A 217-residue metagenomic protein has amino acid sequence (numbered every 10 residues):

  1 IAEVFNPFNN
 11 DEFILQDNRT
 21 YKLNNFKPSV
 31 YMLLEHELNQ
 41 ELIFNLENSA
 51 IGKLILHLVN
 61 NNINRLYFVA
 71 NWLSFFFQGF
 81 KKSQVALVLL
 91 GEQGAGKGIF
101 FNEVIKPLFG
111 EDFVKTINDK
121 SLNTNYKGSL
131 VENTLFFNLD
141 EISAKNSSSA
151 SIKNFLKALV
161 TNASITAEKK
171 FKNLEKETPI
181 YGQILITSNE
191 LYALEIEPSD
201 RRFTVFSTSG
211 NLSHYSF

Functional and structural regions predicted by a protein language model:
I1-F5, N9: N-terminal accessory interaction module
I14-N138, I142, I152, T204: P-loop NTPase catalytic core of nucleic-acid-dependent motor ATPases
L130-E132, E168-T187: AAA+/SF3 P-loop NTPase mechanochemical coupling elements
N133-L135, I180-Q183, P198-F203: Short glycine-/polar-rich loops that comprise or flank the Walker A/P-loop and associated switch/sensor motifs
L135-V160, A193-D200: Conserved AAA+/SF3 P-loop NTPase catalytic/coupling segment centered on the Walker-B
I152-K176: Conserved catalytic/switch belt of AAA+ P-loop NTPases
S188-Y192: Short, polar loop motifs at secondary-structure junctions
L194-H214: A short helix-turn-beta junction within AAA+ P-loop NTPase domains corresponding to the substrate/partner-engaging
